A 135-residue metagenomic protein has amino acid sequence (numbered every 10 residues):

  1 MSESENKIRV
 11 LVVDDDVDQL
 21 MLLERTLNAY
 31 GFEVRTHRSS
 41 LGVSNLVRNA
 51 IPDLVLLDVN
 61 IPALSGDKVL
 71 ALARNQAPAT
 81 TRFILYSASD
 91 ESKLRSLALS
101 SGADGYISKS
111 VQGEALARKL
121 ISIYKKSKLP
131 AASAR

Functional and structural regions predicted by a protein language model:
M1-L11, E114-R135: Non-catalytic signal-transmission and effector/linker regions of two-component phosphorelay proteins
V17-R35: Two-component/phosphorelay signaling modules centered on CheY-like receiver
L20, P62, E91: The feature encodes the CheY-like receiver
T36-L54: Acidic, metal-coordinating helix/loop segments flanking the phosphotransfer/catalytic sites of two-component signaling
R38-S39, S65-K68: Acidic catalytic/metal-coordinating carboxylates
K68, D90-I107, V111, A115-R118: Alpha4 helix (beta4-alpha4-beta5 surface) of REC/receiver domains from two-component response regulators
